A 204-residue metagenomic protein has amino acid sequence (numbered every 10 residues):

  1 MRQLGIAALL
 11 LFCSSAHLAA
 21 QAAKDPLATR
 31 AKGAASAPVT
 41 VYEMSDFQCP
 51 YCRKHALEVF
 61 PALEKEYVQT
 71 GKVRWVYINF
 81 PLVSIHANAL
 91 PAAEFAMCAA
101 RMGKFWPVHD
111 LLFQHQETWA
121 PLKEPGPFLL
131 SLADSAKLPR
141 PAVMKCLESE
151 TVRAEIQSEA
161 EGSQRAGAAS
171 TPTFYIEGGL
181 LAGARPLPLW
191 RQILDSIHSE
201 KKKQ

Functional and structural regions predicted by a protein language model:
G5-A16: Bacterial N-terminal signal peptides
A16-A22: Boundary at the C-terminal end of the N-terminal hydrophobic targeting segment
A22-V39, Y67: A short beta-strand-turn-helix
A37, S45-D134, A166, D195-Q204: Structural alpha/beta surface segment adjacent to cysteine/selenocysteine redox centers across thiol/disulfide enzymes
V41, C49, F174: Conserved S/T- and glycine-rich ATP-binding loop of Class I adenylate-forming
V41, V108, V143: Divalent metal-coordination and catalytic microenvironments
D46, L57-F60, L130-Q204: C-terminal cap of thioredoxin/glutaredoxin-like
